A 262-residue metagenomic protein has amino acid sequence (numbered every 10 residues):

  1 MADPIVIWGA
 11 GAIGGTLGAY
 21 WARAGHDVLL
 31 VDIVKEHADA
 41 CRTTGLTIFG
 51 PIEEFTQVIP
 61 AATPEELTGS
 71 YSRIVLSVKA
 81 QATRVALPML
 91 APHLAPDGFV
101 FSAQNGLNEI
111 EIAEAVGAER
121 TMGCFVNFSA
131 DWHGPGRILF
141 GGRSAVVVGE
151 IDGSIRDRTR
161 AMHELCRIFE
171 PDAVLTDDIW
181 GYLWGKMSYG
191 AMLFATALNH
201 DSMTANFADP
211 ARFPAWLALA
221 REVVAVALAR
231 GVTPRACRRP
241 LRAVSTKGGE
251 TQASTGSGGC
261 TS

Functional and structural regions predicted by a protein language model:
M1-E53: NAD(P)+-binding Rossmann beta1-loop-alpha1 motif at the extreme N-terminus of oxidoreductases
P4-I5, I74, V100, V146: Conserved hydrophobic helix-helix packing surfaces used for dimerization/oligomerization
V31, F55-R137: Rossmann-like NAD(P)(H) cofactor-binding subdomain of soluble oxidoreductases
H37-A40, E109-E111, R156: Short, charged/polar "capping" segments at the starts of alpha-helices and the immediately preceding loops
L46-A62, G190: N-terminal glycine-rich dinucleotide-binding loop that anchors FAD/FMN and/or NAD(P) in oxidoreductases
H93, A115-R120, H133, L139-A236 (+1 more regions): Internal alpha-helical scaffold of NAD(P)-dependent oxidoreductase catalytic cores
P234-S262: C-terminal active-site/capping subdomain that shapes the small-molecule cofactor and substrate pocket of enzyme
